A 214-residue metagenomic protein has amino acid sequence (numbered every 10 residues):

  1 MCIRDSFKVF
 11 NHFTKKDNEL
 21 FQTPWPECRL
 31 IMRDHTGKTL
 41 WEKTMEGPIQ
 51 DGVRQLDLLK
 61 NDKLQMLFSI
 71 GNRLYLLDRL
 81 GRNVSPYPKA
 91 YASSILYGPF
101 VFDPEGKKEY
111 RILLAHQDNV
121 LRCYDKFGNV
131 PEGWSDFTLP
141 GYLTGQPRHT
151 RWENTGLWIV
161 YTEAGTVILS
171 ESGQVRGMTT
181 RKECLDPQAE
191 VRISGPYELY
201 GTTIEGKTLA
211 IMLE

Functional and structural regions predicted by a protein language model:
M1-S6: Conserved small/polar residues in nucleotide/adenosyl-binding loops
F10-E19, L58-L64, F102-R111, T150-I159 (+1 more regions): Acidic, glycine-anchored loop motifs typical of Ca2+
Q22-T23, F68, L114, V160 (+1 more regions): Residue position within the beta-strands of beta-propeller blades
P26-I31, G71-Y75, Q117-R122, E163-V167 (+1 more regions): Loop/turn residues immediately N-terminal
D34-T36, D78-R82, K126-N129, S170-Q174 (+1 more regions): Short loop/turn segments that connect beta-strands within beta-propeller blades
K38-T44, N83-K89, V130-T138, V175-T180: A short beta-strand motif characteristic of beta-propeller blades
M45-D51, A90-L96, F137-L143, R181-P187: Short coil/turn segments at the loop-to-beta-strand junctions that recur within blades of beta-propeller repeat folds
V53, P99-F100, P147, Q188-V191: Hydrophobic core register within WD40 beta-propeller blades
